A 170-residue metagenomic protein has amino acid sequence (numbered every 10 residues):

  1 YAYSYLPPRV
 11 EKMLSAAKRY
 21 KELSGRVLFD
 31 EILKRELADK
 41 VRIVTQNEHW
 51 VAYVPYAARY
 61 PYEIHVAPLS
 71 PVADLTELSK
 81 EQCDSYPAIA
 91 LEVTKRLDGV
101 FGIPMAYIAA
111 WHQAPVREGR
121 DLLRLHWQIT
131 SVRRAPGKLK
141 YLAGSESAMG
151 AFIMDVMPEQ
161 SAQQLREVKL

Functional and structural regions predicted by a protein language model:
Y1-L170: HIT superfamily nucleotide-processing domains
